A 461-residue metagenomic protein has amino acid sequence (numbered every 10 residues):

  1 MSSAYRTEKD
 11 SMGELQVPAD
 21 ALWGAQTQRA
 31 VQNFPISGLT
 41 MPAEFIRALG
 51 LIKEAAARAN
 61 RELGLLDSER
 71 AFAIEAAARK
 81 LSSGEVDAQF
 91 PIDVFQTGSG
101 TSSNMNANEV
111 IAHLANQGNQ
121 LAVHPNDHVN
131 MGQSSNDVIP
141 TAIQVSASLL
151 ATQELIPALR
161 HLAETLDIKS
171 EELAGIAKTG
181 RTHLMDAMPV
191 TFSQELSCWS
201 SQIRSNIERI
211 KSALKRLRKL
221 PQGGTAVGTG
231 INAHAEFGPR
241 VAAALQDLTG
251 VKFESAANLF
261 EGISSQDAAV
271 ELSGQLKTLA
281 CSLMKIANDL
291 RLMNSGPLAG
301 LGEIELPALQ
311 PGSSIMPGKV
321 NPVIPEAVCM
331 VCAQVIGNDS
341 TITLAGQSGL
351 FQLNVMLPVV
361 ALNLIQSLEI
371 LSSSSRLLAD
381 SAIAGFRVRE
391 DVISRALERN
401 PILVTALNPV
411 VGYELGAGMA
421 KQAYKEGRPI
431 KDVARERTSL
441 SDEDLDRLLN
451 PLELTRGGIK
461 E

Functional and structural regions predicted by a protein language model:
M1-E461: Conserved, well-structured ligand/cofactor-binding cores
